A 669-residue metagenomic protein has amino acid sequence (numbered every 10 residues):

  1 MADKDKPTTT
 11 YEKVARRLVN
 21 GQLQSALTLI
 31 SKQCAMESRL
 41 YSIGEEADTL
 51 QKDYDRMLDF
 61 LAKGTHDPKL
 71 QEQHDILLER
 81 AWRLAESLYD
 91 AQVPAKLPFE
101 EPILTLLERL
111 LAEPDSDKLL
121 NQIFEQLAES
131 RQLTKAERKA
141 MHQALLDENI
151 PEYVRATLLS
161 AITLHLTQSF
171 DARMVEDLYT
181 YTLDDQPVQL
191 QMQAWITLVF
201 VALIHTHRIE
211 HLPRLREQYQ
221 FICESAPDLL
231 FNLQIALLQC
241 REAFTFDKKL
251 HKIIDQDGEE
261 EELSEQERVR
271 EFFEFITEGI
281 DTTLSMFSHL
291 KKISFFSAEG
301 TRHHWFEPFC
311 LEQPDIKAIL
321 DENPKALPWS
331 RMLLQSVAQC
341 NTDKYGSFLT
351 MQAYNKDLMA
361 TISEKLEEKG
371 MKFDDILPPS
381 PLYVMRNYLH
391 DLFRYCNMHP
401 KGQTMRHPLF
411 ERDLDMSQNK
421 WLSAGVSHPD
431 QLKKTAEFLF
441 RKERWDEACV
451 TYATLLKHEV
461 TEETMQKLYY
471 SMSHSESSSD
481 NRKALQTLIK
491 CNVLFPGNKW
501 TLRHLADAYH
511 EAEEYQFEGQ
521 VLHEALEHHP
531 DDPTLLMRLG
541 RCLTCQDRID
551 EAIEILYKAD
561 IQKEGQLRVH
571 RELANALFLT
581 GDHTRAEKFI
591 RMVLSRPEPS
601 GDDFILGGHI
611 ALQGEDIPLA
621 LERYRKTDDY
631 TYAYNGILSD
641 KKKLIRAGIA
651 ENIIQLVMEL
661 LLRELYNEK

Functional and structural regions predicted by a protein language model:
T8, Q193, D430, E463-K467 (+6 more regions): Start-of-helix register in tetratricopeptide repeats
N20, K442, S475-S479, A512 (+3 more regions): Structural motif corresponding to the intra-repeat A-B loop/turn of tetratricopeptide repeats
S38, V460, P496, P530 (+3 more regions): Short coil turns that delineate tetratricopeptide repeat
L311-W500, H504-D507: Alpha-solenoid helical-repeat scaffolds
L455, K490-C491, E524-A525, K558-A559 (+2 more regions): Canonical positions in the second alpha-helix
